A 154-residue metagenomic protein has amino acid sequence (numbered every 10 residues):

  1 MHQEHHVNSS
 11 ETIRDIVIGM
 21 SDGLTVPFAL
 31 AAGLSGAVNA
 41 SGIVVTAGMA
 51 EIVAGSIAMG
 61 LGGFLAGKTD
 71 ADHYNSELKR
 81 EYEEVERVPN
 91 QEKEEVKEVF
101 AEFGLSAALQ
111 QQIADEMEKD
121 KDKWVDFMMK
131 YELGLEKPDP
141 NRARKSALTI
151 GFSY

Functional and structural regions predicted by a protein language model:
M1-N8, T12, D70-I150: Cytosol/matrix-facing amphipathic helices and coiled-coil assembly/linker segments of eukaryotic membrane proteins
E11, D15, V44, I52 (+1 more regions): Charged, alpha-helix-enriched surfaces in structured cytosolic catalytic cores of large nucleotide-utilizing machines
R14-L34: The first (N-terminal) embedded transmembrane alpha-helix
I16, V44-M49, A147-G151: Hydrophobic alpha-helical transmembrane segments
T25-A29, A58-D70, D122, D126 (+1 more regions): Alpha-helical transmembrane segments and their lipid-water interface positions in multi-pass membrane proteins
A32-A47: Helix-coil boundary and interhelical linker segments in multi-pass alpha-helical membrane proteins
